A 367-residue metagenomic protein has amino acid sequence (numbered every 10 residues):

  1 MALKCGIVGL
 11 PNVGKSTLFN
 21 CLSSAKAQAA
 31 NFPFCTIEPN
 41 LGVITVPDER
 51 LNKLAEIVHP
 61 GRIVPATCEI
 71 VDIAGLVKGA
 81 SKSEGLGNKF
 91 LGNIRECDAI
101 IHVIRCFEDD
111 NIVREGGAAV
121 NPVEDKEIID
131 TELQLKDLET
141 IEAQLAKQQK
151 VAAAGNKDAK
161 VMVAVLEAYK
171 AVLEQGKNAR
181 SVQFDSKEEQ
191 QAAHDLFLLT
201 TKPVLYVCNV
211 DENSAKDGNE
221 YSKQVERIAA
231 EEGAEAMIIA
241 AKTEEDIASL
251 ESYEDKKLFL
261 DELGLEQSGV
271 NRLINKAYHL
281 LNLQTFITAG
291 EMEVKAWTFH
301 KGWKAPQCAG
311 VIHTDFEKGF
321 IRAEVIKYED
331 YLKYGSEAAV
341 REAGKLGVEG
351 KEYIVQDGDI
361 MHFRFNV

Functional and structural regions predicted by a protein language model:
M1-R114, V123, D130, E142-A143 (+1 more regions): Conserved G1/Walker A P-loop phosphate-binding module
A2-V8, V13, F19, K147-I354 (+2 more regions): C-terminal-of-GTPase-core extension/linker across diverse P-loop GTPases
A30-N31, I112-G117, G218-E220, L250: Short amphipathic alpha-helical segments
T36, G85, K89, L133 (+4 more regions): Alpha-helical initiation/capping and key positions within long helical/coiled-coil segments
I37, I104-T140, A230-A248: Short, exposed interaction patches on small structured surface elements
L76-K82, A118-V120, E127-L133, A152-K157 (+2 more regions): Flexible beta-alpha connector loops of hexameric P-loop NTPases
E96, Q356-D357: Short, flexible surface segments
C97, I129, Q134-D137, I141 (+4 more regions): Amphipathic alpha-helical coiled-coil segments
